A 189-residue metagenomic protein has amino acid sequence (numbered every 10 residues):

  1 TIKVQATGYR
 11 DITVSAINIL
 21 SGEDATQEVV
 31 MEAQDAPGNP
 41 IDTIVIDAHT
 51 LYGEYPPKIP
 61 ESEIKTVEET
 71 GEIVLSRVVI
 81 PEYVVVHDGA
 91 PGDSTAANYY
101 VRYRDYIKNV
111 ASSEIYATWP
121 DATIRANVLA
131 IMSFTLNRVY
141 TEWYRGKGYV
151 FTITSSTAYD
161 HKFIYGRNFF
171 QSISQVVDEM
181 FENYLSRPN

Functional and structural regions predicted by a protein language model:
T1-N189: Conserved, single-site charged/polar hotspot
